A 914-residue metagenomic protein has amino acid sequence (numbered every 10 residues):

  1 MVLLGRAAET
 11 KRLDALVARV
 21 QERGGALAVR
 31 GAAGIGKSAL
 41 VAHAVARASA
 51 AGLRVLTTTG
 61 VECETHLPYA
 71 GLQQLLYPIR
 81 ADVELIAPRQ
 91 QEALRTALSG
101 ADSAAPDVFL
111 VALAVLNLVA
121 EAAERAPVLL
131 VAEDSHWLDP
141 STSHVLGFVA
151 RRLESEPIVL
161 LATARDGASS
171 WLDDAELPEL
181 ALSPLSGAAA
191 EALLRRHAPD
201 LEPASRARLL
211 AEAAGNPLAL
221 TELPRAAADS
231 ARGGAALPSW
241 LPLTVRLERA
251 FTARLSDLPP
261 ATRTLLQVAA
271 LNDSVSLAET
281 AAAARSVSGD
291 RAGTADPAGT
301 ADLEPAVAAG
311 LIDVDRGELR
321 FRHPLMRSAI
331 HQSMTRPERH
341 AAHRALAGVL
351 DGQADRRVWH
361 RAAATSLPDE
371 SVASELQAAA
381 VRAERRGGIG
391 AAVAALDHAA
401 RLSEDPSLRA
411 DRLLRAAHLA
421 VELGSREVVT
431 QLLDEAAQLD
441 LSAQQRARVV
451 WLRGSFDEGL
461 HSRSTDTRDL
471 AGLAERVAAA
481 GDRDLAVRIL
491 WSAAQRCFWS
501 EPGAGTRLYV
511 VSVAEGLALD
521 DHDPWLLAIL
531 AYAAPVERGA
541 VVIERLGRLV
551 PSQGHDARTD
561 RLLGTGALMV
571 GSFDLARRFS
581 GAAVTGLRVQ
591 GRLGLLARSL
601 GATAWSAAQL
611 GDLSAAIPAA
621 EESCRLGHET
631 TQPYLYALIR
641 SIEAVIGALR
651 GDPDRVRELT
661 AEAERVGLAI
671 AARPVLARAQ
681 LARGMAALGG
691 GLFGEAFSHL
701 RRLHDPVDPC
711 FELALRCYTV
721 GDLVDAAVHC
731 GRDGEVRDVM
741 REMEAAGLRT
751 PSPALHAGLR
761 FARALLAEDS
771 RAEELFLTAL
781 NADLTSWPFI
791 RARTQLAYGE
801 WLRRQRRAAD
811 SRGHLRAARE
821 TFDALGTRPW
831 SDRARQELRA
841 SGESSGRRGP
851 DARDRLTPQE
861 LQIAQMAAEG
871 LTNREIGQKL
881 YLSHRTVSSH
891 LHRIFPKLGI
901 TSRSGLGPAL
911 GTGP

Functional and structural regions predicted by a protein language model:
V2-L16: N-terminal pre-P-loop "Q-motif" helix
G24, L67, V314-R316, Q353-R357 (+16 more regions): Alpha-solenoid helical repeat architecture
A26, L40-A44, P127, A301-D302 (+12 more regions): Extended alpha-helical scaffolding segments used for macromolecular assembly and cargo binding
L40-P127, W137: Conserved phosphate-binding/catalytic loops and adjacent sensor/switch elements of nucleotide-binding enzymes, spanning
A46-A51, W171, P203, D290-A301 (+3 more regions): Internal alpha-solenoid helical repeat scaffolds
Q74, A189-R401, A727-G734, K897: Short secondary-structure boundary elements
V145-E179: Sensor-1/coupling segment of RecA-like P-loop NTPase cores
R839, S845-P914: Helix-turn-helix DNA-binding segment
